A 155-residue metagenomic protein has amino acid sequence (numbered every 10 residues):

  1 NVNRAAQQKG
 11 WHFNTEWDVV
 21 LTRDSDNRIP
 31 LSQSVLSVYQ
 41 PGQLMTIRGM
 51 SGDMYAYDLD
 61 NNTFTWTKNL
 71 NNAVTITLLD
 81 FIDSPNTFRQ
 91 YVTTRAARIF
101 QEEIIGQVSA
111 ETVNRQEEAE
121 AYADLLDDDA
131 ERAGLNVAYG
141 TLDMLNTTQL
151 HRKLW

Functional and structural regions predicted by a protein language model:
N1-W155: Glycine-enriched, solvent-exposed interface loops adjoining structured elements
